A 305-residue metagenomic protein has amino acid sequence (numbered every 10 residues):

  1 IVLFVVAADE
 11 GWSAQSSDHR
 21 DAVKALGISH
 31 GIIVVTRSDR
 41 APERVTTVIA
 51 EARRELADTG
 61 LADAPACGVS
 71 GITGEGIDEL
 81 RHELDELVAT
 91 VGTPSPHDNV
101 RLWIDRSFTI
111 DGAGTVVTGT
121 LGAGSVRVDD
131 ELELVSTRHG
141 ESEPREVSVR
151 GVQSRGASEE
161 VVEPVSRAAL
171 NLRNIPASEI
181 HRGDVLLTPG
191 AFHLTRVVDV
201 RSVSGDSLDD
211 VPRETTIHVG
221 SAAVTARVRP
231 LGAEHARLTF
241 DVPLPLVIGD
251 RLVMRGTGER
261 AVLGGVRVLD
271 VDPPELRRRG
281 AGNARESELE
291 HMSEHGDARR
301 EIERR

Functional and structural regions predicted by a protein language model:
I1, A25, V126, E131 (+4 more regions): Residue-level marker of beta-strand positions
I1-T47: Conserved Switch II/interswitch segment of TRAFAC-class P-loop GTPases
A7, V35, G71, T120 (+3 more regions): Conserved residues at beta->alpha junctions
S17, P42-T47, D78-R81, V116 (+2 more regions): Short acidic, glycine/serine/threonine-rich loops at helix termini
A25-I28, A57-G60, P273: Short, compositionally biased low-complexity segments
H30, R40-V45, E51-R54, P65 (+1 more regions): C-terminal effector modules of nucleic-acid-centric enzymes and ribosome-associated factors
S38, R54-D206: Conserved catalytic-core segments of large NTP-driven translation/proteostasis enzymes
